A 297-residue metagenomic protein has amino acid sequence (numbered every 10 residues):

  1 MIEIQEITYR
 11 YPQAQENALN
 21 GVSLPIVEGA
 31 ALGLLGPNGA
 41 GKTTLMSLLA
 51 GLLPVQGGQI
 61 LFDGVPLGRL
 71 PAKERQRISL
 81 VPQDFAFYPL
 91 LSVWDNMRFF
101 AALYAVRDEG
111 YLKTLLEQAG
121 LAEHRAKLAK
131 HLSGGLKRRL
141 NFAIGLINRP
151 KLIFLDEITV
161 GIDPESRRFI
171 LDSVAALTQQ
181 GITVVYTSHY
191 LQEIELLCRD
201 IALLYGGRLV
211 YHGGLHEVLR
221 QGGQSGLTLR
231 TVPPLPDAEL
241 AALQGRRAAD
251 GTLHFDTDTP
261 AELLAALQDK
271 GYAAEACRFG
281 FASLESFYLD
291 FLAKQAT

Functional and structural regions predicted by a protein language model:
M1-I4, T8-G21, L70-P71: A short, flexible loop at the N-terminus of ABC-type nucleotide-binding domains that lies
A50: Helix-to-loop junction immediately C-terminal to a conserved catalytic motif
G58-R69, K73-E74: Conserved ABC transporter NBD signature motif
R98, E109-H124: Conserved ABC ATPase "signature" region
I153-E157: Catalytic Walker B motif of ABC-type/P-loop ATPase nucleotide-binding domains
L171-T257: ABC transporter nucleotide-binding domain
Q224-T297: Short, charged/small-residue-rich alpha-helical element at the C-terminal edge of ABC transporter nucleotide-binding
